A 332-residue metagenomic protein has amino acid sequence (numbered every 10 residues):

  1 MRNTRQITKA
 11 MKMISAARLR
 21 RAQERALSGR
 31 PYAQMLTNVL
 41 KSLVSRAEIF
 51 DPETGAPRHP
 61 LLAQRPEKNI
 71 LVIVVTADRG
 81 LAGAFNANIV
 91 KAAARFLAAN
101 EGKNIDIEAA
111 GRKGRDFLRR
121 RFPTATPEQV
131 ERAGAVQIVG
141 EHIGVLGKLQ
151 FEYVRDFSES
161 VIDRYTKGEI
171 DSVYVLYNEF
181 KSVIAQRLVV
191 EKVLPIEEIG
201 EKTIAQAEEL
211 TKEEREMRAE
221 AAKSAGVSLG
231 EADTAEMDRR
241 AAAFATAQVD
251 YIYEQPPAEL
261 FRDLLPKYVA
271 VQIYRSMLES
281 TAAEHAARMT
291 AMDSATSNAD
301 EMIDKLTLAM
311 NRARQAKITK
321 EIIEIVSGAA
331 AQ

Functional and structural regions predicted by a protein language model:
M1-Q332: C-terminal beta-strand-loop-alpha-helix "lid" module of Rossmann-like NAD(P)-dependent dehydrogenases
